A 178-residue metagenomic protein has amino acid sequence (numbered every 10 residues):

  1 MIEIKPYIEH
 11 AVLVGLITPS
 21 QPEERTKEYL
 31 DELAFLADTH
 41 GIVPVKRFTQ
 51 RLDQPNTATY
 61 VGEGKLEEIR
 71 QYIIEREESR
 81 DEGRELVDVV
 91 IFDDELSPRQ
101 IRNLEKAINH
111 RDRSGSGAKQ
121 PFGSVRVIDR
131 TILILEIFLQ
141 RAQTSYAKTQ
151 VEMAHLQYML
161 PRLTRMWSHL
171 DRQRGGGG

Functional and structural regions predicted by a protein language model:
M1-I134: N-terminal accessory targeting/assembly segments
Q120-P121, T131-G178: Extended, highly charged alpha-helical segments
